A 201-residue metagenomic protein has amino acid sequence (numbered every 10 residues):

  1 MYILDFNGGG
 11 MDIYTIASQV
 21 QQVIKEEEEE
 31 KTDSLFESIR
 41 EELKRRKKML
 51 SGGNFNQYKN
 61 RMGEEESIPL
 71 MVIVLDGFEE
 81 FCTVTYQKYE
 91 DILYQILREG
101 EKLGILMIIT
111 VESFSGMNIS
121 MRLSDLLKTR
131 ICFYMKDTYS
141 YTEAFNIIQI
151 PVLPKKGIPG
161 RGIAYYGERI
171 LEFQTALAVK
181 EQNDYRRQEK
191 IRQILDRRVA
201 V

Functional and structural regions predicted by a protein language model:
M1-N56, E65-F145, P151-P154, Q182-D184 (+1 more regions): P-loop NTPase catalytic phosphate-binding loop
G8, G167, E172-F173, E181-Q182: Extended, charge-rich low-complexity regions and/or helical-solenoid scaffolds
I148-Y166: Conserved C-terminal "switch" segment of AAA+ ATPases
A178: Conserved functional hotspot residues at active sites or interaction interfaces
